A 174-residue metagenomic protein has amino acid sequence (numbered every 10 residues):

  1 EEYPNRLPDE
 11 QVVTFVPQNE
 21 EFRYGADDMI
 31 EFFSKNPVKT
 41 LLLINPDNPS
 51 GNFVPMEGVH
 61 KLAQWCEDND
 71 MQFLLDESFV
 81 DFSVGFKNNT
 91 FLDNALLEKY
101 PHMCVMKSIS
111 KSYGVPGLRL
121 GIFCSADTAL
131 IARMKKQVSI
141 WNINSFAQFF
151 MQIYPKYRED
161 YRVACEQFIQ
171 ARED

Functional and structural regions predicted by a protein language model:
E1-L43: PLP-dependent aminotransferase-like
E2, H102-D174: PLP-dependent aminotransferase class I/II
V16, P49-S50, R162-V163: Short, contiguous strand/loop micro-motifs
R23-K35, P49-S112: Active-site pre-lysine segment of PLP-dependent enzymes
T40-I44, L74, I122-C124: Structural motif
N45-G51, N144: Amphipathic alpha-helical repeat scaffolds
